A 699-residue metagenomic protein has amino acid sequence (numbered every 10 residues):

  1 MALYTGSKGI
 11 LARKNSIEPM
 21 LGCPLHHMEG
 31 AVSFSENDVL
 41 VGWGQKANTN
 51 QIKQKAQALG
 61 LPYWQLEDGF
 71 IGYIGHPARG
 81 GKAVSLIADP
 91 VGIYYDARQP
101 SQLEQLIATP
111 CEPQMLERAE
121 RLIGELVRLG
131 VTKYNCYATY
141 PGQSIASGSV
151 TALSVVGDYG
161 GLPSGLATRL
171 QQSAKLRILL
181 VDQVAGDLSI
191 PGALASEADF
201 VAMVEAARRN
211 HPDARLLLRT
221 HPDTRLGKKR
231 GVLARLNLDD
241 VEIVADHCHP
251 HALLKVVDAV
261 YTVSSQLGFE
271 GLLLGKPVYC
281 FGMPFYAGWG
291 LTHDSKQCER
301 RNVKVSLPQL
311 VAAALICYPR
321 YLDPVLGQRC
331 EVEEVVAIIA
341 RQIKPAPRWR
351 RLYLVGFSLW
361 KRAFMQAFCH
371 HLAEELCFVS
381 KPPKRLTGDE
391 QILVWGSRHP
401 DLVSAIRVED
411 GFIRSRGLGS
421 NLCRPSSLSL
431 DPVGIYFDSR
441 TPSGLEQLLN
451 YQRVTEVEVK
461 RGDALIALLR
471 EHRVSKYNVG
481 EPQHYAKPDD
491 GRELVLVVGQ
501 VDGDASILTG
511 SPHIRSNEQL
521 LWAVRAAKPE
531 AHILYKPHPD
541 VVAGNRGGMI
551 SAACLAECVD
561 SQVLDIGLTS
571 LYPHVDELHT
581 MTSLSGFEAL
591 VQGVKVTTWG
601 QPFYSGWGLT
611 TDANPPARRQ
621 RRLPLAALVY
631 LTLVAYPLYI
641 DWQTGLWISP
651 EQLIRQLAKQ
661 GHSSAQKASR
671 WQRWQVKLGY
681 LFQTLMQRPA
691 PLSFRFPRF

Functional and structural regions predicted by a protein language model:
M1-F699: Catalytic-core helical/loop segments in enzymes performing group transfer/polymerization on anionic/lipid-linked
